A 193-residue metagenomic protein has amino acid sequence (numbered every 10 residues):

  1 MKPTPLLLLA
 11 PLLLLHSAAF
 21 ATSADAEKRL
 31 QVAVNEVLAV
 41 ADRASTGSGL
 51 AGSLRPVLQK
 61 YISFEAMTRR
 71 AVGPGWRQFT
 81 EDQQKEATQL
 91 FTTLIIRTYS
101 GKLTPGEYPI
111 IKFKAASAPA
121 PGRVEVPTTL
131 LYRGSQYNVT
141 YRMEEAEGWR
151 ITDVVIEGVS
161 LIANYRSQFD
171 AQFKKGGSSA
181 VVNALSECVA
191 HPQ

Functional and structural regions predicted by a protein language model:
M1-L8: Bacterial N-terminal signal peptides that target proteins for export
L8-H16: Bacterial N-terminal signal peptides
S23-Y99: Early exported N-terminus immediately downstream of N-terminal targeting peptides
K28, A39, R43-G49, Q78-D82 (+6 more regions): Surface-exposed, polar/charged faces of alpha-helical domains in mature secreted/periplasmic/lumenal proteins
I96-Y137, C188-Q193: Surface-exposed, charged secondary-structure patches
T129-L131, N138, G176-V182: Low-complexity, acidic/polar, glycine-enriched regions of mature
Q136-A163: Short beta-strand edge/turn micro-motifs at domain boundaries
D153-Q193: Low-complexity, intrinsically disordered terminal/linker segments enriched in charged and Gly/Pro repeats
